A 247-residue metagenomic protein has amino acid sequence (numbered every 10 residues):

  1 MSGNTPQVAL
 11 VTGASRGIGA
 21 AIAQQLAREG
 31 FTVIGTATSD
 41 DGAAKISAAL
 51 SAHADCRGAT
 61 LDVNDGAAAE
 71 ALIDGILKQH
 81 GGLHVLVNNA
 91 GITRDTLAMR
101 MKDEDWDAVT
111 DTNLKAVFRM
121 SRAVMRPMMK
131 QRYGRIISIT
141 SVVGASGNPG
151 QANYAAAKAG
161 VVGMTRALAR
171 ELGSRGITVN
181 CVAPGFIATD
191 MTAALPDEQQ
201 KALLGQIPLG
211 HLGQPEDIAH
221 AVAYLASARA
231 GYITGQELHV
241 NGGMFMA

Functional and structural regions predicted by a protein language model:
S15-R16: Conserved glycine-rich cofactor-binding loop
E29-K45: Conserved glycine-rich Rossmann-like NAD(P)H-binding loop of the short-chain dehydrogenase/reductase
L97-A98, K102-T110, T192, L203: Substrate-binding pocket helix/loop in short-chain dehydrogenase/reductase
S121, A157, T165: Active-site helix of classical SDR
R126, R170-S174, G231: Alpha-helical segment proximal to the catalytic Tyr-Lys
S141: Residue(s) in the substrate-gating loop at a strand-loop-helix junction that position the organic substrate next
G173, T178, I233-G235, N241: Short, small/polar-rich loop/turn modules that mediate ligand/substrate recognition or access, typified
